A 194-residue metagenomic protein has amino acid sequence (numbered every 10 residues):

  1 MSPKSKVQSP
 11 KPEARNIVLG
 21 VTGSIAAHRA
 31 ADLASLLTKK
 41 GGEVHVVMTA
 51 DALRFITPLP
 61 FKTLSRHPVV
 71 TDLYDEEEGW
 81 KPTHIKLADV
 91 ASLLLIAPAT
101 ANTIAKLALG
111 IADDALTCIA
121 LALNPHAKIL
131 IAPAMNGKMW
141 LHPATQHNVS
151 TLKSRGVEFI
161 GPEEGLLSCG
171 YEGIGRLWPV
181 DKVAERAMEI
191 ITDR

Functional and structural regions predicted by a protein language model:
M1-I131, G137-R194: A cross-family phosphate/adenosyl-ligand binding-site feature
